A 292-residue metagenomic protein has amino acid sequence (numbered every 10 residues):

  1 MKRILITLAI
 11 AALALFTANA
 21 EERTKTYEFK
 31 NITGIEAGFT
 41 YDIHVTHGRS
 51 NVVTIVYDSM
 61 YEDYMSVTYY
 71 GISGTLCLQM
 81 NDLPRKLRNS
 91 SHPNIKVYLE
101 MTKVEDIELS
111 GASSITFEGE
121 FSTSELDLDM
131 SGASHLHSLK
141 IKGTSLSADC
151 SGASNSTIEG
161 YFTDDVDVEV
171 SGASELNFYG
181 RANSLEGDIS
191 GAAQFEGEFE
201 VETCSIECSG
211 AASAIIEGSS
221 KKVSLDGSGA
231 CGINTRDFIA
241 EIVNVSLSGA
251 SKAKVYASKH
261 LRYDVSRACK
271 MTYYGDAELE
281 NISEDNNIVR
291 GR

Functional and structural regions predicted by a protein language model:
L5, A18-S131, H137-S151, T157-E169 (+3 more regions): Acidic (Asp/Glu) and glycine-rich low-complexity loops/linkers that are typically intrinsically disordered
T7-L15: Bacterial N-terminal signal peptides
G132, G152, G172, G191 (+1 more regions): Conserved G/P- and acidic residue-centered "switch" motifs that form tight phosphate/ATP-binding loops in soluble
G160, V166, L176-R292: Short, surface-exposed interaction patches in beta-rich subdomains that mediate adhesion/assembly near membranes
